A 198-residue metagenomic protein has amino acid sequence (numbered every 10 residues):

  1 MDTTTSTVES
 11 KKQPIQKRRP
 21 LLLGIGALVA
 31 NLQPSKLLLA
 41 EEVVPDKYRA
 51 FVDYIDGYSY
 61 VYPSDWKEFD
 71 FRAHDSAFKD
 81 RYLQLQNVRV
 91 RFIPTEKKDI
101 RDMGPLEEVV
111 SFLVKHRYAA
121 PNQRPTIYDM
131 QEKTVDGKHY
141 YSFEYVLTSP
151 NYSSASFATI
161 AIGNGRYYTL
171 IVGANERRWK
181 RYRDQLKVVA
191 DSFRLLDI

Functional and structural regions predicted by a protein language model:
D2-T4: N-terminal intrinsically disordered, acidic low-complexity segments at the extreme N-terminus
T7-V29: N-terminal secretory signal peptides and thylakoid transit peptides that target proteins across membranes
A27, L37-L38: Cleavable N-terminal signal peptides
E41-K47, D56, E68-Y168, A174-R178 (+1 more regions): Conserved polar/disulfide-associated segments of primarily extracytoplasmic proteins
Y62, V109, Y182-V189: Stable alpha-helical elements in mature extracytoplasmic
Y62-P63, Y128: Extracytoplasmic/periplasm-facing segments of secreted or lipoprotein envelope proteins
G165, L186-V189, L196: Compact beta-sheet-dominated globular domain cores
